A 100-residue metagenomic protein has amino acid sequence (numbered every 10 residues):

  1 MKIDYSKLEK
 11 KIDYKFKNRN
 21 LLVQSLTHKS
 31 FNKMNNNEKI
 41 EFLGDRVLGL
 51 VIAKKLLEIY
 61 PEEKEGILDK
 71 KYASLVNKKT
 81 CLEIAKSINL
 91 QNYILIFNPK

Functional and structural regions predicted by a protein language model:
M1-K100: RNase III-family endoribonuclease catalytic core
